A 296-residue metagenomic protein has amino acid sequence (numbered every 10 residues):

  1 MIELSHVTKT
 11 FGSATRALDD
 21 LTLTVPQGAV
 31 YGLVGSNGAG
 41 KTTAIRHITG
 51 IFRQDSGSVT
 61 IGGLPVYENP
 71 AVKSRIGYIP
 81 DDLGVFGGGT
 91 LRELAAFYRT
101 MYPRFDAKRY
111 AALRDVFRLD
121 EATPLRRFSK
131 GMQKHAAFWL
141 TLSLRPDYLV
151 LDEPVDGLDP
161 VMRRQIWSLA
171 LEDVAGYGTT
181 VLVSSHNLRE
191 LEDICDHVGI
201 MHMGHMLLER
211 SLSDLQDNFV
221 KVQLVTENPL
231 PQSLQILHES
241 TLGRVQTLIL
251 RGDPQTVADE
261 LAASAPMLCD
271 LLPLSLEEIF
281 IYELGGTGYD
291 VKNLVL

Functional and structural regions predicted by a protein language model:
T49: Helix-to-loop junction immediately C-terminal to a conserved catalytic motif
G57-V72: Conserved ABC transporter NBD signature motif
P80-A136: ABC-family P-loop ATPase nucleotide-binding domains
L149-E153: Catalytic Walker B motif of ABC-type/P-loop ATPase nucleotide-binding domains
I166-P254: ABC transporter nucleotide-binding domain
V220-L296: Short, charged/small-residue-rich alpha-helical element at the C-terminal edge of ABC transporter nucleotide-binding
